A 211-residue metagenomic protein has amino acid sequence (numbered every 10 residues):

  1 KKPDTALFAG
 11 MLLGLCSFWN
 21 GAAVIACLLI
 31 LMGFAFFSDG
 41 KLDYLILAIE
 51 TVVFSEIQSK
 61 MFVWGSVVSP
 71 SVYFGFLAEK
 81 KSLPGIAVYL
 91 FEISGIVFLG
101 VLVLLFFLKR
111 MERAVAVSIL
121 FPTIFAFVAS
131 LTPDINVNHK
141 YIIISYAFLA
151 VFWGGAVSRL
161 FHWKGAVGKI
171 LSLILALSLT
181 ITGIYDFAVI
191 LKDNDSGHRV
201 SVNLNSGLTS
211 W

Functional and structural regions predicted by a protein language model:
K2-D4, A35-I46, L104-R110, W153-L173: Membrane-interface junctions at the ends of membrane-embedded or membrane-associated helices
D4-L13, A48, K109-S130, L173-L177: Transmembrane alpha-helix segments characteristic of polytopic inner-membrane glycan-assembly/cell-envelope
A6-G21, L29-M32: Membrane-interface alpha helices of multi-pass inner-membrane proteins
I25-C27, I135-F161: Hydrophobic/aromatic-rich transmembrane helices and adjacent perimembrane loops
A26-S38: Hydrophobic transmembrane alpha-helices of multi-pass, membrane-embedded glycosylation machinery
L31, E92-R113, R159: Hydrophobic, aromatic-rich transmembrane alpha-helices and their immediate juxtamembrane boundary segments
G40-F62, A116, L173-S178: Hydrophobic alpha-helical membrane-interfacial segments at the cytosolic entry of transmembrane helices
G168-W211: Extracytoplasmic
